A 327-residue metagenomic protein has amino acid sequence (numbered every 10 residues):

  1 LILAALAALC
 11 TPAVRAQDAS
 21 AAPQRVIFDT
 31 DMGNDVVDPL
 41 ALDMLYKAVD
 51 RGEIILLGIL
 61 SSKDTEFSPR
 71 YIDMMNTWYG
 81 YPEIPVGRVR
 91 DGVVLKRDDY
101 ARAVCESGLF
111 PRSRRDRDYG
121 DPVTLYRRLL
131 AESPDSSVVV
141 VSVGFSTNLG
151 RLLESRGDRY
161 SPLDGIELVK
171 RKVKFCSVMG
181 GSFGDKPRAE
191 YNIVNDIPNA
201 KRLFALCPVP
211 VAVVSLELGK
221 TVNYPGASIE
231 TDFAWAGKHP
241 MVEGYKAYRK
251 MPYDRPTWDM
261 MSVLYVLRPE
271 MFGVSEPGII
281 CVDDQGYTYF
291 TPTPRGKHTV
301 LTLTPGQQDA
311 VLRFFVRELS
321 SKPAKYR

Functional and structural regions predicted by a protein language model:
L1-C10: Bacterial N-terminal signal peptides
P12-A16: Sec/Tat signal peptide C-region and signal peptidase I cleavage site
Q17-R327: N-terminal acidic, glycine/proline-rich low-complexity segments
